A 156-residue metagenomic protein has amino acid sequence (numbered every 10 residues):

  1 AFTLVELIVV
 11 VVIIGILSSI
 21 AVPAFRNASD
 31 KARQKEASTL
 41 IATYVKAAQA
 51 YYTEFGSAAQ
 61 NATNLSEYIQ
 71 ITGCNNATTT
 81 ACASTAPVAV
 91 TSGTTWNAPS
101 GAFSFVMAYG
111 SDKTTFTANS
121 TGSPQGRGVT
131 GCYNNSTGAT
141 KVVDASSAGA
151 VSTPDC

Functional and structural regions predicted by a protein language model:
A1-S29: N-terminal single-pass transmembrane signal-anchor helix
E6, E36, Q49: Acidic-residue sensor for enzyme active/binding pockets
L7-V10, I20, T43, Y68 (+2 more regions): Low-complexity, intrinsically disordered/propeptide-like segments
I14-I16, Q34, L40-A42, A86 (+1 more regions): Alpha-helical interaction segments
A24-A42, F55: Aliphatic-rich helix starts adjacent to a transmembrane/signal segment
A50-C156: Periplasmic/extracellular, small/polar-rich flexible segments of pilin-like filament-forming proteins
